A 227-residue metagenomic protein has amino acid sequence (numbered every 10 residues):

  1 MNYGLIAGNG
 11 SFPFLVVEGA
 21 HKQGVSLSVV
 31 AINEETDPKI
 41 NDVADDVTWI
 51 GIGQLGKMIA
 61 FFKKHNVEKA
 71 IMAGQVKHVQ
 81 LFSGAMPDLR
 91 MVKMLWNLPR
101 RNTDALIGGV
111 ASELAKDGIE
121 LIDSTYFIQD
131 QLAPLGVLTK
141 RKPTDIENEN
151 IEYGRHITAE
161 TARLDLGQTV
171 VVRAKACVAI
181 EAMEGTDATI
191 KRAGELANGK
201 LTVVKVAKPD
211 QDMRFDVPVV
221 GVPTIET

Functional and structural regions predicted by a protein language model:
M1-I32: N-terminal basic/disordered segments at the start of proteins
N2-G4, S26-V29, D46, E68-A70 (+7 more regions): Structural motif
N9, Q75-H78, A176, K208-P209: Short glycine-rich anion-binding loops that position phosphate/pyrophosphate groups of nucleotides and phosphorylated
A20, S124-I225: Conserved mixed alpha/beta catalytic, RNA-binding, or beta-rich assembly cores of soluble enzyme, regulatory
V25-S26, I40, I50-G84, G108 (+2 more regions): Conserved alpha/beta cores of soluble small-molecule-handling proteins
N33-E35, Q75-H78, F127: Short glycine-enriched loops at secondary-structure junctions
N33-V67, A85-K93, A188-T227: Feature captures the catalytic cores and cofactor-binding loops of soluble hydro-lyases/lyases that act on carboxylate
R90-E152: Ligand-binding beta-strand-loop-alpha-helix segment within the catalytic cores of soluble metabolic enzymes
